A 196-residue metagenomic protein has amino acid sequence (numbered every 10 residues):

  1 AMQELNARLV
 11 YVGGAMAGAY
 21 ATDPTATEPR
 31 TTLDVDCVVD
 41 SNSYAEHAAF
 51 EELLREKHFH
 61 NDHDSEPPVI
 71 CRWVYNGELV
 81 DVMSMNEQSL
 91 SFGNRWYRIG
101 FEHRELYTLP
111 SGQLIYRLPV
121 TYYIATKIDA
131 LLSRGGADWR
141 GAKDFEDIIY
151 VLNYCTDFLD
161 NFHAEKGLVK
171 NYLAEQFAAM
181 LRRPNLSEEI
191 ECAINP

Functional and structural regions predicted by a protein language model:
A1-P196: Compositionally biased terminal segments of proteins
